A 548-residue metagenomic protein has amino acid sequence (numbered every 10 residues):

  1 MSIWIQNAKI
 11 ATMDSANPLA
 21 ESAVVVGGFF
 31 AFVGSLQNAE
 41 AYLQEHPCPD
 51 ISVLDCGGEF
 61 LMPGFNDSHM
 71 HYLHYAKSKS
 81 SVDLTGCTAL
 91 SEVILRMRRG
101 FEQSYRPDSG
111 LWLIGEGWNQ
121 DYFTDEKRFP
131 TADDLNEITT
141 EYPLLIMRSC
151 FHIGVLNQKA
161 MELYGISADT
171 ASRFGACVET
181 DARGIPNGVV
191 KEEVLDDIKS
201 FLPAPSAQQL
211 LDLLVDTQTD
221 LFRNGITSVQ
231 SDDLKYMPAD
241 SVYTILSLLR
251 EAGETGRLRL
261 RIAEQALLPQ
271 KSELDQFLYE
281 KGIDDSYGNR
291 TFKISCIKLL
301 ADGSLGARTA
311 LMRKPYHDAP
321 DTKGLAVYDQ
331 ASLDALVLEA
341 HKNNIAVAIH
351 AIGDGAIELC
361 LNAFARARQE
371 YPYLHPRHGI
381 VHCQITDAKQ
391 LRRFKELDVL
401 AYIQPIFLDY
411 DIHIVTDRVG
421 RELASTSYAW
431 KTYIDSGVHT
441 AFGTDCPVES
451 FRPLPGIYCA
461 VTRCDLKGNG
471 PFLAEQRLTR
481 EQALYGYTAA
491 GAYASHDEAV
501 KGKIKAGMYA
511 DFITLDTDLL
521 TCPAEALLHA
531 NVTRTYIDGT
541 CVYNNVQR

Functional and structural regions predicted by a protein language model:
S2-N7, A11, S15-Y279, L299 (+8 more regions): Divalent metal-binding segments
A31-F32, R534, Y543: A structural microfeature
H71, N289-T309, D398-D409: Non-cysteine beta-strand/loop elements that form the S-adenosyl-L-methionine
G253-T255, G282-F292, Y371-Y373, F394-E396: Acidic (Asp/Glu)-rich catalytic clusters
D285-S286, C522-L527: Short proline/glycine-enriched turn/loop segments at secondary-structure junctions
L338-A348, I352-H378, H382-C383, A388-R392 (+4 more regions): His/Asp/Glu-enriched, well-ordered alpha-helical/loop segment that forms or immediately abuts the divalent-metal
N544-R548: Glycine- and charge-enriched low-complexity intrinsically disordered segments
